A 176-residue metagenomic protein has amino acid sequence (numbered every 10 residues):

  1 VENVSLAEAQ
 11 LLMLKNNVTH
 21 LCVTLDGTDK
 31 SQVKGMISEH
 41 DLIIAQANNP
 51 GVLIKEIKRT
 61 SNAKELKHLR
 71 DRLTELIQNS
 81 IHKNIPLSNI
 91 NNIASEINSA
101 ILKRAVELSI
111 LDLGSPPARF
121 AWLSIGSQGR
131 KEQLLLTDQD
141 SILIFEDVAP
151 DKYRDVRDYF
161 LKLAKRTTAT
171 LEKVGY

Functional and structural regions predicted by a protein language model:
V1-T19, T24-D26: The conserved cystathionine-beta-synthase
E2, L87, N91, K152-F160: Alpha-helix N-cap/helix-initiation motif
T19, V23-L113: N-terminal regions immediately upstream of nucleotidyltransferase
T24, L123-I125, I142-E146, V174: Generic beta-strand/beta-sheet core signal
I110-G126: Long, charged, glycine-rich C-terminal linkers/tails
L111-P116, V148-D151, T170-V174: Secondary-structure transition/capping motifs at alpha-helix termini and the adjoining loop/turn into the next element
K131-R157: Catalytic metal-binding acidic patch
D158-Y176: Phosphate/diphosphate-binding loops
